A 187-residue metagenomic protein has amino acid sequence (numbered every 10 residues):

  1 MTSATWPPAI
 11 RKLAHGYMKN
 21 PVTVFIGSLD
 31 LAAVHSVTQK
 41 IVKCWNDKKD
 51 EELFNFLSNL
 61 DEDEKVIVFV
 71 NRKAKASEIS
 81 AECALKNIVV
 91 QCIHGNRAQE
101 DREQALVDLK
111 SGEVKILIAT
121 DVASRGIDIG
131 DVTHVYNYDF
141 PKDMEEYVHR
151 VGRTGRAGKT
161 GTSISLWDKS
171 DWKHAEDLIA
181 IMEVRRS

Functional and structural regions predicted by a protein language model:
M1-S187: Conserved helicase RecA-like core
